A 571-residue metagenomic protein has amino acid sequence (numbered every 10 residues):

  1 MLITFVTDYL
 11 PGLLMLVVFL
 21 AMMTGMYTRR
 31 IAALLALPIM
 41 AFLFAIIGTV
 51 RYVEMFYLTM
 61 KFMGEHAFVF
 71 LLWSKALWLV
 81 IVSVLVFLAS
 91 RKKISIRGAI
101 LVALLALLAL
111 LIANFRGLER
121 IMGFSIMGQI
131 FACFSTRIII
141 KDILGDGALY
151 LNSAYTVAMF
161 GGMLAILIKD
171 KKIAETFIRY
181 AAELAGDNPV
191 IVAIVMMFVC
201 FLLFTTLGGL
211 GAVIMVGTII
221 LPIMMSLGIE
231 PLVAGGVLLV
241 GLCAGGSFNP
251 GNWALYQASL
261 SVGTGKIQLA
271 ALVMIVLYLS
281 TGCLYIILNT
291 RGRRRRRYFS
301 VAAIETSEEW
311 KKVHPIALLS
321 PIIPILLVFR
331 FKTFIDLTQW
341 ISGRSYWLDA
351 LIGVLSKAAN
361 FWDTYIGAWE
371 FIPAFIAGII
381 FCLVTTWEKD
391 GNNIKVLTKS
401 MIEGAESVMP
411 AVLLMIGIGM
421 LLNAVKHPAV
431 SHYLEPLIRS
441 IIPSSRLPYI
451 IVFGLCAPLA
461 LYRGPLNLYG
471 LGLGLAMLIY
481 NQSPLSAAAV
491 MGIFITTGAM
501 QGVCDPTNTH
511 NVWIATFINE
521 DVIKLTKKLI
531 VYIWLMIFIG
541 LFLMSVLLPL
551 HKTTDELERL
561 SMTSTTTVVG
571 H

Functional and structural regions predicted by a protein language model:
L2-F19, L37-M40, R51, A76-W78 (+7 more regions): Long, contiguous bundles of hydrophobic transmembrane helices that form the permeation core of multi-pass
F5-M15, V69-W78, G208-V213, V273 (+2 more regions): Structural signature of hydrophobic alpha-helical transmembrane segments
Y9-L13, A148-Y155, A181-V195, S226-V233 (+4 more regions): Membrane-interfacial loop-to-helix junctions in multi-pass transporters
T24-L35, L88-I100, M225-G235, K389 (+1 more regions): Membrane-helix interface "capping/anchor" motifs
P38, F62-E175, W362-V430, I450 (+2 more regions): Core transmembrane alpha-helical segments of multi-pass membrane transporters/permeases
V157-G161, D187-I219, I416, I441-A488 (+1 more regions): Hydrophobic alpha-helical transmembrane segments of multi-pass integral membrane proteins, predominantly secondary
K169-I173, E183-D187, M225-L232, Q257-G265 (+4 more regions): Juxtamembrane helix-boundary/capping and inter-helix hinge elements in multi-pass membrane proteins
C200-V216, L221, S226-Q268, G282-I287 (+3 more regions): Alpha-helical transmembrane segments and, especially, the helix-loop junctions at the ends of these helices
